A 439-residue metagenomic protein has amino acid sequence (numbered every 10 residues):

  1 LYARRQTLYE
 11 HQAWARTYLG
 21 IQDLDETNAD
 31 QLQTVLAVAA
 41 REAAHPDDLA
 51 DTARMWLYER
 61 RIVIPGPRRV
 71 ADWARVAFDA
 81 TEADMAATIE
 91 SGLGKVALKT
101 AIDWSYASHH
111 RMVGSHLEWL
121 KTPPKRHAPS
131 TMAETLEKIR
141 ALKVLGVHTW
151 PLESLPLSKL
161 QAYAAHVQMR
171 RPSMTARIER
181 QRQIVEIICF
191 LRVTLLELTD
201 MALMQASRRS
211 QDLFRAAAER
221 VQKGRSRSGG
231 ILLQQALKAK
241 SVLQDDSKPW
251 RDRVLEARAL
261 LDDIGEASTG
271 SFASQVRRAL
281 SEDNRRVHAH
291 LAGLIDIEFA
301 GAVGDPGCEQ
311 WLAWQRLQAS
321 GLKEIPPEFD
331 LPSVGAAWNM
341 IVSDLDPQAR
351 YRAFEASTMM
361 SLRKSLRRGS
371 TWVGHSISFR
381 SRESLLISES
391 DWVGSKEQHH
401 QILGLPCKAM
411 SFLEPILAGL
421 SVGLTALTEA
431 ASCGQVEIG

Functional and structural regions predicted by a protein language model:
L1-L427, G434: Long amphipathic alpha-helical coiled-coil/heptad-repeat bundle
I438-G439: Long, K/E/R/D-enriched contiguous segments that form extended
